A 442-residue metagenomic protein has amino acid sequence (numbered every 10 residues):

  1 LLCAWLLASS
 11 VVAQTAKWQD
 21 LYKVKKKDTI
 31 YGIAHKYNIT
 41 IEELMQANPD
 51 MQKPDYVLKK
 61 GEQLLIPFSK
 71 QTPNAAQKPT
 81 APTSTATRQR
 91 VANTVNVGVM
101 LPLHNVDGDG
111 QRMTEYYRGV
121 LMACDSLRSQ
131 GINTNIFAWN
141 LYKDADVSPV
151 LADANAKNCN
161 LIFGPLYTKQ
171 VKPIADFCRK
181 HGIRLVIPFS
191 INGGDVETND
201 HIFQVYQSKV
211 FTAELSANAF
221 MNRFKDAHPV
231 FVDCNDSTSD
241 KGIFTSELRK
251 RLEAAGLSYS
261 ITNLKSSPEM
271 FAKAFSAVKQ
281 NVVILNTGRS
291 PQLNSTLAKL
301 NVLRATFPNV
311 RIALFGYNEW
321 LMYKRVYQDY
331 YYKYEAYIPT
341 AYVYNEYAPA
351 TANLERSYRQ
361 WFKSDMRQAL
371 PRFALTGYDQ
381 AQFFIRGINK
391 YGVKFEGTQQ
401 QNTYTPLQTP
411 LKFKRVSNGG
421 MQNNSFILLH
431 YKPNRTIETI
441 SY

Functional and structural regions predicted by a protein language model:
L1-C3: Sec-dependent signal peptide recognition, specifically the positively charged N-region followed immediately by
A8-S10: N-terminal signal peptide c-region/cleavage motif recognized by signal peptidases
Q14-Y442: Extracytosolic ligand-binding ectodomains
